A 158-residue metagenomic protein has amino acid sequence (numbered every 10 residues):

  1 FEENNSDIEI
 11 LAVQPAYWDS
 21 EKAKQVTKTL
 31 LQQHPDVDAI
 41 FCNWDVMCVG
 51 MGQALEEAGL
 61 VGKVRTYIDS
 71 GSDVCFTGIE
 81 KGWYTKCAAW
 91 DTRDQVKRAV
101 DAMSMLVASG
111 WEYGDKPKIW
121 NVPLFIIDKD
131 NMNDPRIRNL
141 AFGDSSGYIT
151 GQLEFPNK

Functional and structural regions predicted by a protein language model:
F1-D7, L11: Extracytoplasmic substrate-binding proteins
E3-N4, R98-K158: Hinge/cleft segment of the Venus flytrap/periplasmic-binding protein
N4, Q33, G82-W83: Structured helix-beta-strand junction loops
L11-G78: Hydrophobic alpha-helical
V46, R93, N131: Flexible, active-site-proximal loop/turn residues at the rims of small-molecule/cofactor binding pockets and catalytic
A58-G59, G82, G151: Short glycine-centered helix-capping/turn motifs at secondary-structure transition points
G62-R65, D69-I127: Flexible loop/turn connectors
